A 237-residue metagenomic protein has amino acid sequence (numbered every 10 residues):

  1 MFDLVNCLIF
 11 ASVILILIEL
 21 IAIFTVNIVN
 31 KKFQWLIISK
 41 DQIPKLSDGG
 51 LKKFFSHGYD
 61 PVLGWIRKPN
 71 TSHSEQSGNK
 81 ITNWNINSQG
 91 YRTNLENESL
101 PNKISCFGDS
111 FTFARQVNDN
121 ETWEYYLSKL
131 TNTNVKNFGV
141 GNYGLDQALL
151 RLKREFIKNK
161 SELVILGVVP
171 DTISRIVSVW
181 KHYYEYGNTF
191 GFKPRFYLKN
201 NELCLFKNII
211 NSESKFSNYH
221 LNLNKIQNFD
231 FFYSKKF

Functional and structural regions predicted by a protein language model:
M1-I14: N-terminal Sec-pathway targeting helices
I14, I18, N120-E124, L145 (+1 more regions): A structural signal for well-ordered alpha-helical scaffolds and beta->alpha junctions
I14-F33: Membrane-interface motif at the C-terminal end of an N-terminal transmembrane signal
N27-P61, D146-F237: Interaction-surface signature
V29-L130, Q227-D230, K236-F237: Membrane/wall-proximal cationic-aromatic binding patches
K103-F107, K136, V164-L166: Conserved beta-strand elements of the Class I
S128-L149, R154-I157: A conserved hydrophobic secondary-structure block that centers on an alpha-helix together with its immediately flanking
